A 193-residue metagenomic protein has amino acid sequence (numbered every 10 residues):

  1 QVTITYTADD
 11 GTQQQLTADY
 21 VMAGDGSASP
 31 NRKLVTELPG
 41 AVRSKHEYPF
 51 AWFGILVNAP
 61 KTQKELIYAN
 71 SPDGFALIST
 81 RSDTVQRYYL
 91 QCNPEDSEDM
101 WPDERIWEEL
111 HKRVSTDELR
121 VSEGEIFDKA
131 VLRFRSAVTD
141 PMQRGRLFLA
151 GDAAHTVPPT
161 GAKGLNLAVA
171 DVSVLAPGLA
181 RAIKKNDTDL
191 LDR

Functional and structural regions predicted by a protein language model:
V2-F134, T139: Conserved FAD-binding catalytic core of PHBH/FMO-like flavoproteins
M22, V131-R193: Conserved mid-domain beta->alpha element of the FAD-binding
